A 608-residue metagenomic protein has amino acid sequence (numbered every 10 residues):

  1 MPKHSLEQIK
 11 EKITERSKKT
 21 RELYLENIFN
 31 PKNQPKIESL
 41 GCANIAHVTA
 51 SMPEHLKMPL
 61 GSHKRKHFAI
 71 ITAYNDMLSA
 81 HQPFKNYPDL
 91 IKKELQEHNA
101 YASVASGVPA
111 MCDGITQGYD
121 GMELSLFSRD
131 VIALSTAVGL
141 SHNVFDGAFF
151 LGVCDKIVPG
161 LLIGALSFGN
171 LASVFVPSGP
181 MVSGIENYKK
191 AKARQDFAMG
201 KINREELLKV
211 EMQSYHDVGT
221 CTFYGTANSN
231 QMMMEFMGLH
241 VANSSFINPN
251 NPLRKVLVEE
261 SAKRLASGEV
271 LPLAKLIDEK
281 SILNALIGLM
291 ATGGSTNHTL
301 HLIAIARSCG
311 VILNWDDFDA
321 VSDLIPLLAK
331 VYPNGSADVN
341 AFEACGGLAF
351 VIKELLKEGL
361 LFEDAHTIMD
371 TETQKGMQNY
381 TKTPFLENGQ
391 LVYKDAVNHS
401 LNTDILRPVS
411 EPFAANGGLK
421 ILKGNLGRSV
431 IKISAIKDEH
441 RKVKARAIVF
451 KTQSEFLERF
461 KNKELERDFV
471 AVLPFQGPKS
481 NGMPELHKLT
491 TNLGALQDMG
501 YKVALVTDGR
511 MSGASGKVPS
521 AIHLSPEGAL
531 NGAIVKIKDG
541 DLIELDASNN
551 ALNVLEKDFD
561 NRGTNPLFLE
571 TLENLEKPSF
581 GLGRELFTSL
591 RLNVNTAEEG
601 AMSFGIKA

Functional and structural regions predicted by a protein language model:
M1-D76, A80, D89-V108, Y119-G121 (+6 more regions): Catalytic or ion-coupling anion/metal-binding cores of large enzyme and transporter domains
N86: Acidic/charged coordination and interface sites in well-structured regions
A105-N143: N-terminal small/polar loop signature for handling phosphorylated ligands or for N-terminal nucleophile
R129-T136, N143-G147, L457-D468: Contiguous domain-boundary segments centered on the initiation and propagation of an alpha-helix
T136, L140-L161, V174-V176: A short, small-residue-rich loop immediately preceding and capping a beta-strand
